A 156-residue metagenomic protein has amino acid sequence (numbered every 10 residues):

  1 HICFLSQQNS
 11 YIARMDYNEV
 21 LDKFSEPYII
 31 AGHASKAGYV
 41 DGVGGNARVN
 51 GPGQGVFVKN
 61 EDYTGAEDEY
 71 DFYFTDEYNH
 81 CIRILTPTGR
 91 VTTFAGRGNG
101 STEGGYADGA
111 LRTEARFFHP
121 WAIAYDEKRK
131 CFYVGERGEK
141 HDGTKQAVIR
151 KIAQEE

Functional and structural regions predicted by a protein language model:
H1-I2, D62, D71, R90 (+1 more regions): Generic structural signal for coil-to-beta-strand starts
C3-S10, F72-E77, V134-H141: Conserved beta-strand positions in repeat-built beta-propeller and related beta-rich domains
S10-R14, H80-I84, R90, K145-K151: A short loop-to-beta-strand structural motif that recurs across blades of beta-propeller domains
Y17-E19, T86-P87, E127, I152-Q154: Inter-blade boundary loops/turns of WD-repeat beta-propellers
V20-Q54, R90-W121, E156: Gly/Pro-rich loop segments of beta-rich domains
F57-E69, Y125-R129: Residue-level detector of Asp-centered blade-edge/turn motifs that repeat once per structural unit in beta-propeller
H119-E156: Blade-level signature of beta-propeller repeat domains, shared across WD40, Kelch, NHL, RCC1 and BNR/Asp-box propellers
